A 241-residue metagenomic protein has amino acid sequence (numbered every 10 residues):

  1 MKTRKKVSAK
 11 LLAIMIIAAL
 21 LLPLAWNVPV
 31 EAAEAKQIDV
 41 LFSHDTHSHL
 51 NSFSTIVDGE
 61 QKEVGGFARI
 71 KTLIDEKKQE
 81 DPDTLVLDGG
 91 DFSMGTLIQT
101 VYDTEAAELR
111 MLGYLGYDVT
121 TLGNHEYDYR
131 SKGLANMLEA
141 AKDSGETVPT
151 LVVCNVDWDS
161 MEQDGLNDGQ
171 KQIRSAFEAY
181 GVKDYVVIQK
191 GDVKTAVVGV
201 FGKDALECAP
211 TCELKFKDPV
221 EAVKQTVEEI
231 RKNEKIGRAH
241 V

Functional and structural regions predicted by a protein language model:
M1-V7: N-terminal secretory signal peptides that target proteins for export/translocation
V7-L21: Sec-dependent N-terminal signal peptides
L21-A35: Sec-dependent signal peptide cleavage junction
A32-H240: Acidic, metal/ion-coordinating pockets
